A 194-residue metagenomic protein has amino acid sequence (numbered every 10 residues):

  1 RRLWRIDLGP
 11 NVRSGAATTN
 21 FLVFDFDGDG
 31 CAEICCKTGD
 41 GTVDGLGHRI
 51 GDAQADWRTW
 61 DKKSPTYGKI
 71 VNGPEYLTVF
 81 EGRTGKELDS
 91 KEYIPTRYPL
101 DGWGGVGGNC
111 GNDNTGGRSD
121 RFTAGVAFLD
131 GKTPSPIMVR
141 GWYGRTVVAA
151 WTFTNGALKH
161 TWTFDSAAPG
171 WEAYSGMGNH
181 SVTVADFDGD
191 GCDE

Functional and structural regions predicted by a protein language model:
R1-E194: Beta-propeller-forming repeat regions
